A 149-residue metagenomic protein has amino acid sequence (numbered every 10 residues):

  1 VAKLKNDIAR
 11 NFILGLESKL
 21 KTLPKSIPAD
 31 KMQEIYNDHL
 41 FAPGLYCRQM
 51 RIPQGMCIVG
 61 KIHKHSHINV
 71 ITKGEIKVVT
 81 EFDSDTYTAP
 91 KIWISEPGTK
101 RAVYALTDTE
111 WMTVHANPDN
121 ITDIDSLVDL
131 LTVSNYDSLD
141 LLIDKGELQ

Functional and structural regions predicted by a protein language model:
V1-Q49, E81, L139-Q149: A short, N-terminal "cap"/entry segment at the start of jelly-roll beta-barrel domains of the cupin/DSBH fold
Y46-K64: Conserved short histidine dyad/triad with adjacent acidic residue
I58-H63, T80, V103-Y104: Short histidine-centered beta-strand/loop micro-motifs that create catalytic or ligand/metal-coordination sites
H63-F82: Glycine- and acidic-residue-biased ligand/ion/polar-headgroup-sensing regions
E75, K100, D108-E110: Structural motif
T80-R101: Short acidic-glycine-tyrosine-enriched beta hairpin
L106-Q149: Double-stranded beta-helix
